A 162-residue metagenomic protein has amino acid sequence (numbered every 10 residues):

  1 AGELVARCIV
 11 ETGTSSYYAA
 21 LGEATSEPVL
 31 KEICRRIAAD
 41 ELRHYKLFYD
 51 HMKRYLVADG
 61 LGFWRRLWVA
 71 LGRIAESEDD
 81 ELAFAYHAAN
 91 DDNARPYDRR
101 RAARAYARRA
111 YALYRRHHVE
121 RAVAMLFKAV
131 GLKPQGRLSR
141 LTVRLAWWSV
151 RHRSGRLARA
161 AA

Functional and structural regions predicted by a protein language model:
A1-A162: Non-heme di-metal
